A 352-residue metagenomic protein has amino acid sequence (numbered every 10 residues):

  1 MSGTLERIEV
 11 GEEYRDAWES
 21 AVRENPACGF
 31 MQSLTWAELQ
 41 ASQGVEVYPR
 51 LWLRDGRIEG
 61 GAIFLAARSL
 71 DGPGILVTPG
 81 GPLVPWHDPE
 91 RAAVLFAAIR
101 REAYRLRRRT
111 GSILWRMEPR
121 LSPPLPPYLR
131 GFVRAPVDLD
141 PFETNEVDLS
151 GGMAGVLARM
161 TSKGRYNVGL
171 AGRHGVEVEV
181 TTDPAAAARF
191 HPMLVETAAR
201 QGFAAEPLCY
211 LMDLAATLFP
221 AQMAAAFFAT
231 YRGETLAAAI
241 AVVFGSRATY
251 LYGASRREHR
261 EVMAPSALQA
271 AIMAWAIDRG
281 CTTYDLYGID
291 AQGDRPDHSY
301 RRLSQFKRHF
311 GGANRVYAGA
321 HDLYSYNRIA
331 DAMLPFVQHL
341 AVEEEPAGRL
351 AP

Functional and structural regions predicted by a protein language model:
S2-T4, G11-E12, E38-L39, V47 (+3 more regions): Active-site/acyl-donor-binding loops of N-acyltransferases
E6-D55, E59-D71, P119-P124, Y128-F142 (+2 more regions): A conserved beta-strand-loop-helix scaffold within acyl/acetyltransferase catalytic domains
V45-V47, R108-S112, A224, D278-C281: Short, high-confidence coil segments that cap the C-terminus of an alpha-helix and link into the following beta-strand
D71-P73, Y104-L114, A135-D140: Short, flexible active-site-proximal loops enriched in glycine and acidic residues
L76-A92, A199-R200, S255-V262: Short histidine-centered catalytic/ligand-binding loop motif
V77, G111-P119, E179-T181, T283-L286: A structural signal for short, well-ordered beta-strand segments and their strand-loop junctions that often border
G80-L129: A gly/proline- and charged-residue-enriched helix-loop-helix capping module
V94-Y104, M212-A332: Aromatic (often tryptophan-rich) hydrophobic motifs at membrane interfaces
